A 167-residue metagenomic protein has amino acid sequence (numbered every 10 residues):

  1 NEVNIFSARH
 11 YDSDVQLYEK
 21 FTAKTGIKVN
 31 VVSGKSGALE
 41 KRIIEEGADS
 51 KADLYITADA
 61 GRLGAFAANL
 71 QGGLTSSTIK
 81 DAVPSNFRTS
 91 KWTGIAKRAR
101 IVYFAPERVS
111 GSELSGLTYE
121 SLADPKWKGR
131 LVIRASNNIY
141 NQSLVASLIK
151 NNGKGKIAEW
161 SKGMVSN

Functional and structural regions predicted by a protein language model:
E2-N4, K28, K128-V132: Residues that mark the start of a beta-strand
N4-K28, V102: Short, polar/charged alpha-helical segment
A8, D12, G34-A38, I44 (+1 more regions): Extracytoplasmic ligand-binding site segments that recognize negatively charged/polar headgroups
N30-V32: General small-molecule cofactor/ligand-binding pocket signal
